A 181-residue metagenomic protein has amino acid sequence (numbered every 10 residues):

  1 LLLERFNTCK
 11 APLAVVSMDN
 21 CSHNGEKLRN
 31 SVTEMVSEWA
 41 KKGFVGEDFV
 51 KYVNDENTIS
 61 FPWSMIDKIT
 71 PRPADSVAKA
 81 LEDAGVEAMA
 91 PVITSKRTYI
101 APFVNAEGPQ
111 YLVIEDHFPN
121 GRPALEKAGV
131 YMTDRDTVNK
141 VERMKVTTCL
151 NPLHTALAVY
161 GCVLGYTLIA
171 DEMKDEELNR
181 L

Functional and structural regions predicted by a protein language model:
L1-L181: Substrate/ligand-engaging "lid" and interaction regions
